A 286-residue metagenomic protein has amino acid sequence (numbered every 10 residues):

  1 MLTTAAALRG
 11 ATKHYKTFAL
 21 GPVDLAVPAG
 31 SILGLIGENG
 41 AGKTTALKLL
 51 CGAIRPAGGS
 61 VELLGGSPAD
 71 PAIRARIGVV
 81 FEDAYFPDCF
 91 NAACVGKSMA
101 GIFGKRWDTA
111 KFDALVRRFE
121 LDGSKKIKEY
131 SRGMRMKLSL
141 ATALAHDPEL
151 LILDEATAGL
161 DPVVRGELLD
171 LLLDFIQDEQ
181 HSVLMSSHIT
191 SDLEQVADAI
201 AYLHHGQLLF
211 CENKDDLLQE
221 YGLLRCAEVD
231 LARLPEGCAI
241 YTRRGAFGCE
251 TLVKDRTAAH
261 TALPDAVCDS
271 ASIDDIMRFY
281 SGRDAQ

Functional and structural regions predicted by a protein language model:
T4-A6, K13-S191, Q195-H204: ABC transporter nucleotide-binding domains
S60, V229, R256: Short coil/turn segments
D70-A72, L218, L231-G237, T257-D265: Short loop/helix-cap segments at secondary-structure boundaries that form the rim of catalytic
N91, N213, D269-S272: Short loop/turn segments at beta->alpha junctions
K111-A114, D230-R233, S272, I276: Exposed alpha-helical structural elements
L169-V253: ABC transporter nucleotide-binding domain
A239-Q286: C-terminal coupling/interaction segments
